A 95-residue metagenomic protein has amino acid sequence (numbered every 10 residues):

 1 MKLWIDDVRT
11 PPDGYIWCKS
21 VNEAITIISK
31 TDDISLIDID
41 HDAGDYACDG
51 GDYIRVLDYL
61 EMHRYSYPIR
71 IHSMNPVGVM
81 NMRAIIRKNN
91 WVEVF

Functional and structural regions predicted by a protein language model:
M1-F95: Catalytic phosphate/metal-binding cores of nucleic-acid and nucleotide-processing enzymes, i.e., regions that mediate
